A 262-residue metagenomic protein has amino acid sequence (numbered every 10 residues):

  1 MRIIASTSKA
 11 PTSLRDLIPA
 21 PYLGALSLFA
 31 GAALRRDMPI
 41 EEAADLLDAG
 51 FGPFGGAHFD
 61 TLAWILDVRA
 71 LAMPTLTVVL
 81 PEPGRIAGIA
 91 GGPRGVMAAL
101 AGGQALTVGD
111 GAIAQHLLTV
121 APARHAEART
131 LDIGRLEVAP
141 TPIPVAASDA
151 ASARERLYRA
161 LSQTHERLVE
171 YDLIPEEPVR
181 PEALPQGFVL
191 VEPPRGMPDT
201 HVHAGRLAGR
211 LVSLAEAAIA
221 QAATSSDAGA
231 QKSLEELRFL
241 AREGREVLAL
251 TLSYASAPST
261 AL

Functional and structural regions predicted by a protein language model:
M1-T107: N-terminal intrinsically disordered, low-complexity regulatory tails that precede a folded domain
R2, R15, R35-R36, R69 (+13 more regions): Arginine residue identity/basic-tract feature
T7-L23, S27, R36-I40, F54-H58 (+7 more regions): Intrinsic-disorder-associated interaction segments
K9, D16, E41-D45, E82 (+10 more regions): Glutamate identity and glutamate-enriched acidic tracts
S13, P19, P39, D67 (+11 more regions): Serine/threonine-rich low-complexity intrinsically disordered regions
F51, G55, L161, H165-L168 (+1 more regions): Generic secondary-structure transition motif, activating predominantly at the C-termini of alpha-helices
V68-H165: Internal, hydrophobic cores of structured domains that mediate oligomerization or house catalytic pockets within large
H165-L262: Alpha-helical oligomerization segments
